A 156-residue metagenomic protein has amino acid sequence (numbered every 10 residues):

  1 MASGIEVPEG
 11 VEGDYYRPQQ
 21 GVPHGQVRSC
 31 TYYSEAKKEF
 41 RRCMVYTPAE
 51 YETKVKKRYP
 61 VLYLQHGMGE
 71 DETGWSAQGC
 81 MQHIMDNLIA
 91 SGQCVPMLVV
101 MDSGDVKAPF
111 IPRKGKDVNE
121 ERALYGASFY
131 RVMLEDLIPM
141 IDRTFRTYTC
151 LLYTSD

Functional and structural regions predicted by a protein language model:
G4-K54: N-terminal cap/lid segment of alpha/beta-hydrolase-fold proteins
D14-Y16, L64-Q65, Q82-H83: Structured beta-strand-rich cores of soluble
S34-A36, A49, G67-G69, S103-V106: Short, flexible loop/turn elements at secondary-structure junctions
M44, K57-G67: Short beta-strand element of the alpha/beta-hydrolase
E50-K57, I89-Q93, F145-T149: Surface-exposed acidic, glycine-flexible loop patches that form ligand/cofactor-binding and adhesion interfaces
G69-D136, M140-T144: Cap/lid segment of the alpha/beta-hydrolase catalytic domain
Y153-D156: Conserved small/polar residues in nucleotide/adenosyl-binding loops
